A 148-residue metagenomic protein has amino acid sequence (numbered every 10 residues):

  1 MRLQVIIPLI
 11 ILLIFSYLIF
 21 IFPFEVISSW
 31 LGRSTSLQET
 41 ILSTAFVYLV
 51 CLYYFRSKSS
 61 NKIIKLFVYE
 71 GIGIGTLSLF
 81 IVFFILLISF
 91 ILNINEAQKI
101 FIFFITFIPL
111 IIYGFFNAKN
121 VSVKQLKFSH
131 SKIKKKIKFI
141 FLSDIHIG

Functional and structural regions predicted by a protein language model:
M1-V121: Non-catalytic terminal accessory segments
A118-K124, S129-G148: Membrane-embedded segments
